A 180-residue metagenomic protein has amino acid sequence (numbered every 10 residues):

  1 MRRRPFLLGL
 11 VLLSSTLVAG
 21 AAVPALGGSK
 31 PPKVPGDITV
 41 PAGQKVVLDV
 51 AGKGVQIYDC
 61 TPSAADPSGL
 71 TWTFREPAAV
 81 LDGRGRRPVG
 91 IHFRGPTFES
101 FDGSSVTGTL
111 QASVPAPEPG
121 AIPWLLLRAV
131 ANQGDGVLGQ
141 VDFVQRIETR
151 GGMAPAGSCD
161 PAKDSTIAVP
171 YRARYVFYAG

Functional and structural regions predicted by a protein language model:
M1-V11: Bacterial N-terminal signal peptides that target proteins for export
G9-G20: Bacterial N-terminal signal peptides
A21-S29: Boundary at the C-terminal end of the N-terminal hydrophobic targeting segment
G28-I57, A64-G180: Primary mode marks residue(s) on the alpha4-beta5-alpha5 output face of response regulator receiver
